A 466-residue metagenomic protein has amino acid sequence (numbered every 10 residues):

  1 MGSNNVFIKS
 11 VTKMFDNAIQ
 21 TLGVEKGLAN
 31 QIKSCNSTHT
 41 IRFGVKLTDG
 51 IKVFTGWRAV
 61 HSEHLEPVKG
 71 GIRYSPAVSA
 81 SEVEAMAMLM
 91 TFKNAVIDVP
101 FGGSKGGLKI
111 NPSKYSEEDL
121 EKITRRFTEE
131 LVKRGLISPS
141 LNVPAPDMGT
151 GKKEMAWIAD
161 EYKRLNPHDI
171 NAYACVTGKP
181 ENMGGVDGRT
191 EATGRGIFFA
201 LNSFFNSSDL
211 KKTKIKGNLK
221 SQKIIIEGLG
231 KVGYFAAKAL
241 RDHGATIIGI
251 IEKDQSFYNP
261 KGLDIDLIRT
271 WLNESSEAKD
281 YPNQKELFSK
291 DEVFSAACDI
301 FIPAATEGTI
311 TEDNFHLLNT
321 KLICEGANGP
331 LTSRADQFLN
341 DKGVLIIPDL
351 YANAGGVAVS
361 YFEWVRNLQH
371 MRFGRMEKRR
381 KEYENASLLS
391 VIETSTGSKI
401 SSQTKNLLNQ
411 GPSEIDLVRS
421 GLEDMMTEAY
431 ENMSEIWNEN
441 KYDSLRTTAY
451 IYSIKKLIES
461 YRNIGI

Functional and structural regions predicted by a protein language model:
G2-R42: Short, Gly/Pro- and small/polar-rich lid/capping loops
G2-V6, F204-F205, K321-I466: Adenosine-phosphate binding glycine-rich loop
V6, S10-K13, N36, V78-S81 (+21 more regions): Conserved active-site and cofactor/substrate-binding residues in soluble primary-metabolism enzymes
T40-K114: Glycine-rich, N-terminal phosphate-binding loop and its surrounding beta-alpha-beta segment
S75, N94-K220: Glycine/serine-rich phosphate-binding loop and adjoining beta1-alpha1 elements at the start of nucleotide-handling
G184-S295: Glycine-rich phosphate/diphosphate-binding loop of Rossmann-like nucleotide-binding domains
Q255-I346: Rossmann-like adenosine-cofactor binding region
